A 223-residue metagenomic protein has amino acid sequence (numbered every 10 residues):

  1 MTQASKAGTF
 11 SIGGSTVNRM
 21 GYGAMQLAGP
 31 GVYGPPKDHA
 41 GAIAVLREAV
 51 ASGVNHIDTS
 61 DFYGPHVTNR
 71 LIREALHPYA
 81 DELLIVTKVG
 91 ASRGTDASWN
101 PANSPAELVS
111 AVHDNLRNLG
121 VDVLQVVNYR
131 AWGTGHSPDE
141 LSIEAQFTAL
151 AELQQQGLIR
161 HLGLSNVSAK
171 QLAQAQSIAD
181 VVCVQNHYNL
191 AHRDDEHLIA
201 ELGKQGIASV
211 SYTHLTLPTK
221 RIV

Functional and structural regions predicted by a protein language model:
M1-L84, L215: N-terminal binding-site loop/beta-alpha segment at the start of enzyme catalytic domains that lines or forms
Y22, I57, I72, I85 (+5 more regions): Conserved, mostly hydrophobic/aromatic
M25-L27, S60-F62, K88-S92, Y129-W132 (+3 more regions): Active-site beta-loop-alpha junctions enriched in small/polar residues
A28-H39, T95-A106, P138-D139: Active-site mouth loops of central-metabolism enzymes
N55, H197-S211, L215: Structured C-terminal cap/extension of enzyme domains
E74-A80, R117-G120, Q176, G203: Acidic (Asp/Glu)-rich catalytic clusters
W99-L190, H197, I207-V210: Glycine/proline-rich, positively charged, aromatic-decorated active-site loop/lid region on the catalytic face
H214-V223: Single conserved hydrophobic/aromatic residue that forms the stacking wall/gate of nucleotide- or nucleobase-binding
